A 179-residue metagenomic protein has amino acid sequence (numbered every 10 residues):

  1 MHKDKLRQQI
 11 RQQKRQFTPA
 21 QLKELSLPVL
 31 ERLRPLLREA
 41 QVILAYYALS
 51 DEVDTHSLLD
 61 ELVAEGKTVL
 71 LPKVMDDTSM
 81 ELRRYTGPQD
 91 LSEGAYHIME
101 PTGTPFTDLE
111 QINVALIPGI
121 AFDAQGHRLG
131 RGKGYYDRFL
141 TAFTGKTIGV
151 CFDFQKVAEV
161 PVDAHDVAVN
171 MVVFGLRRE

Functional and structural regions predicted by a protein language model:
M1-E110: N-terminal active-site beta-alpha-beta segment that forms phosphate/nucleotide-binding and substrate-recognition loops
T78-E179: Conserved phosphate- and dinucleotide-binding cores of soluble alpha/beta proteins, encompassing both enzyme active
